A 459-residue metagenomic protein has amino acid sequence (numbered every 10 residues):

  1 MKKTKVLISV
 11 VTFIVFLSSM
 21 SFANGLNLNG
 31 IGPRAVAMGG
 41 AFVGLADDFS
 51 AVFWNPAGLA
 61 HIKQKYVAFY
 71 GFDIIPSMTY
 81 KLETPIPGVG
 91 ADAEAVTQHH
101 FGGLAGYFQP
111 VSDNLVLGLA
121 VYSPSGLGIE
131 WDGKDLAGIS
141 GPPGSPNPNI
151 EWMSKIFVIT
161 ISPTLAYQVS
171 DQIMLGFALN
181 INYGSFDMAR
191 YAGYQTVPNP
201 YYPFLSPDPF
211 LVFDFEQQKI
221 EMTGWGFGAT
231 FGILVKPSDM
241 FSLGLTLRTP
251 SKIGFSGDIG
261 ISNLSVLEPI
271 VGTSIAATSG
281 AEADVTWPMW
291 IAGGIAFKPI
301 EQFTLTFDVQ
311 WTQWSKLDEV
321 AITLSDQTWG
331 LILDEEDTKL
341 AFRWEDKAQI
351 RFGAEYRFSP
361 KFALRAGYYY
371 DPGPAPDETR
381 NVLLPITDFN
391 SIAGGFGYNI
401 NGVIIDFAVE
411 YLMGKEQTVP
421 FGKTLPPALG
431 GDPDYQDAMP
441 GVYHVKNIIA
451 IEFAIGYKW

Functional and structural regions predicted by a protein language model:
M1-S9: Bacterial N-terminal signal peptides that target proteins for export
S9-S18: Bacterial N-terminal signal peptides
S19-A23: Sec/Tat signal peptide C-region and signal peptidase I cleavage site
N24-F42, Q64, K81-P87, Q98-W459: Outer-membrane beta-barrel porins/channels
G40-V43, Y66-S77: Short strand-turn segments of transmembrane beta-barrel domains in outer membranes, especially the first one or two
